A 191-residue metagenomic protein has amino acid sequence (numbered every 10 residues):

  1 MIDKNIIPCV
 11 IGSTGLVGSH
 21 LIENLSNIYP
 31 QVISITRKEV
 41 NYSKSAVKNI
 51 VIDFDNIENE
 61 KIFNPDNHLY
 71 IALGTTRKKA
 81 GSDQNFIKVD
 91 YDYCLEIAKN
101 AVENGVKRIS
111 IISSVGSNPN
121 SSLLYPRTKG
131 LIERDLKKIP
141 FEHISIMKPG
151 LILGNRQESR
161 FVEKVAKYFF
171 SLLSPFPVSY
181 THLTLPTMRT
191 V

Functional and structural regions predicted by a protein language model:
P8-S26: N-terminal Rossmann NAD(P)H-binding glycine-rich loop of SDR-like oxidoreductase domains
I11, I35, I109-V115, M147-P149: SDR active-site strand-loop-helix element
S34-N41: Short, polar loop motifs at secondary-structure junctions
V47-E96, N100-E103: NAD(P)H-binding glycine-rich loop region in Rossmannoid oxidoreductase-like domains and their noncatalytic homologs
I87, Y91, S122-G130: Short-chain dehydrogenase/reductase
R134-R160: Conserved beta-loop-beta element that borders a ligand/cofactor-binding pocket
G154-P177: NAD(P)-dependent short-chain dehydrogenase/reductase
T181-T187: Conserved small/polar residues in nucleotide/adenosyl-binding loops
